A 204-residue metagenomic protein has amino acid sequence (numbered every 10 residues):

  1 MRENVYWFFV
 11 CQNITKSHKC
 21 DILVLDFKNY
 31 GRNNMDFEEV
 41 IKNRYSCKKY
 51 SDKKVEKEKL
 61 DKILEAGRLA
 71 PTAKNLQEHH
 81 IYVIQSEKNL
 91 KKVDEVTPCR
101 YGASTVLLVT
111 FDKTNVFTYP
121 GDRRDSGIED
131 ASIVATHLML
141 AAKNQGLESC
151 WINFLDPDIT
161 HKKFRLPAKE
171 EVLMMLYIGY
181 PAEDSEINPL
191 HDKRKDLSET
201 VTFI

Functional and structural regions predicted by a protein language model:
V5, V10, K19-D21: Short hydrophobic alpha-helical segments enriched in small aliphatic residues
T15-I22, F27-I204: Acidic, surface-exposed loops and disordered segments
